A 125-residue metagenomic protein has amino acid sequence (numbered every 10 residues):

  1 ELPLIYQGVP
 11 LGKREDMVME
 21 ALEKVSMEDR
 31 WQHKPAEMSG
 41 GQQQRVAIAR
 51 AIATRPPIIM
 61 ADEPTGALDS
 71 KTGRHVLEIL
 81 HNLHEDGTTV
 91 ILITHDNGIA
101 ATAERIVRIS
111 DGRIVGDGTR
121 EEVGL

Functional and structural regions predicted by a protein language model:
G12-D29: Conserved ABC ATPase "signature" region
H33, T54, D86: Conserved signature/switch motifs of ABC ATPase nucleotide-binding domains
K34-M38, Q42-Q44: Conserved ABC ATPase signature
I48: Hydrophobic anchor residue at the start of the ABC signature
I59-D62: Catalytic Walker B motif of ABC-type/P-loop ATPase nucleotide-binding domains
S70-T72: Helix N-cap at the start of a conserved alpha-helix in ABC-type nucleotide-binding domains
I79-L92: Conserved catalytic loops of ABC-family nucleotide-binding domains
